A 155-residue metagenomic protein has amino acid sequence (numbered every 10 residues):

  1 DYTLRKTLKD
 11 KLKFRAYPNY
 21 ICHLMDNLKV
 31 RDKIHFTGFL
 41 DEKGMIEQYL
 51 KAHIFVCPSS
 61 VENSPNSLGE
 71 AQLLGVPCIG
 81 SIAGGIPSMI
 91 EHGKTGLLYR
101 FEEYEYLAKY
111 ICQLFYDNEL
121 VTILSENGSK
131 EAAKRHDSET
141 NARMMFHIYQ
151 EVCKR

Functional and structural regions predicted by a protein language model:
Y2-F39: Nucleotide-activated donor-binding/catalytic signature segment of Leloir-type glycosyltransferases, i.e., the conserved
I46, P65-L73, P87-S88, K94: Short alpha-helical segment that forms part of, or immediately flanks, the ligand-binding pocket in carbohydrate-active
E47-A52: Short alpha-helical donor nucleotide-sugar binding micro-motif in glycosyltransferases
F55-V56: A short hydrophobic beta-strand element within the catalytic core of glycosyltransferases that build diverse glycans
S60: Aromatic "clamp/platform" in nucleotide-sugar-dependent glycosyltransferases that forms part of the donor/acceptor
P77-G80, I90: Short hydrophobic beta-strand element within catalytic cores of glycosyltransferases and related nucleotide-activated
H92-G93, L97-Y104, Q113-N118: Conserved acidic donor-binding segment of nucleotide-sugar-dependent glycosyltransferases
Y106, Q113, L120-R135, N141-H147: A short, well-ordered alpha-helix in the C-terminal region of glycosyltransferases
